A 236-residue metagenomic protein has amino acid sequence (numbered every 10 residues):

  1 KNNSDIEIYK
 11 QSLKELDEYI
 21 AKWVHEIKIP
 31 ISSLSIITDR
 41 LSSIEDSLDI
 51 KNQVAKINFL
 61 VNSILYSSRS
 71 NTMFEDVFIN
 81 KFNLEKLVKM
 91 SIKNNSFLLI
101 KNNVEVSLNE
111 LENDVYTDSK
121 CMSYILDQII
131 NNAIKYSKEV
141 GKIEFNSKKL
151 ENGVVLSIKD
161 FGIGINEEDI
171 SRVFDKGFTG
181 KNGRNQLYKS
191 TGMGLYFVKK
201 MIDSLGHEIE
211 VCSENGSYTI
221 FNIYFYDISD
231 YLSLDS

Functional and structural regions predicted by a protein language model:
S96-S107: Short conserved segments within the C-terminal catalytic ATPase subdomain
A133-I134: Short helix-loop "hinge" at the ATP-lid/N-box region of the Bergerat-fold HATPase_c
V140-N152: Short beta-strand/loop element within the Bergerat-fold HATPase_c
G153, G164, E214-N222, I228-D230: Glycine-rich nucleotide-binding loop
D160: Acidic ATP/Mg2+-coordinating residue in the GHKL
I165-F178: Short conserved segment of the HATPase_c
